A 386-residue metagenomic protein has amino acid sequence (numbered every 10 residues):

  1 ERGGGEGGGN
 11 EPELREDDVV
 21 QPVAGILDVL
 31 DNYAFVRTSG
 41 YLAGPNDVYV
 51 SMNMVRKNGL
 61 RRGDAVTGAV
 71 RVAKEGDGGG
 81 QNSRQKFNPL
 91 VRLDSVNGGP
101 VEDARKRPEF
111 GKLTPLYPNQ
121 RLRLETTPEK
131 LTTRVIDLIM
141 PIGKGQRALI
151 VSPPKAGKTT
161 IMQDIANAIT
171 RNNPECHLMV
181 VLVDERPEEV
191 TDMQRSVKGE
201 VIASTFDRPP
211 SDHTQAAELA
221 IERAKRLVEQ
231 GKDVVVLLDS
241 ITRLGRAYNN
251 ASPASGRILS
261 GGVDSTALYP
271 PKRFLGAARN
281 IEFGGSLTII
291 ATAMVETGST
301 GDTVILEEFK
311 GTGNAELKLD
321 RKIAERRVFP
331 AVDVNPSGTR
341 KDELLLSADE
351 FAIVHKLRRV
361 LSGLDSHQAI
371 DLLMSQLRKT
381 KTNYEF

Functional and structural regions predicted by a protein language model:
E1-V50, R56, L60-F87: Acidic low-complexity intrinsically disordered regions
G25-D31, T38-G40, M52, V70-V72 (+12 more regions): Flexible glycine-/small-residue-rich
M52-N53, D77-Q81, E109, V135-L138 (+3 more regions): Short beta-alpha junctions and helix-cap segments that line functional grooves
N58-L122: Extended, charged alpha/beta regions that create polyanion-binding interfaces
K106-L113, I139, S347-A352: Short intrinsically disordered coil segments
G111-E218, K225-R226: Phosphate-binding glycine-rich loops and their immediate beta-loop-alpha structural context
A166-A168, L178-F386: P-loop NTPase catalytic core
